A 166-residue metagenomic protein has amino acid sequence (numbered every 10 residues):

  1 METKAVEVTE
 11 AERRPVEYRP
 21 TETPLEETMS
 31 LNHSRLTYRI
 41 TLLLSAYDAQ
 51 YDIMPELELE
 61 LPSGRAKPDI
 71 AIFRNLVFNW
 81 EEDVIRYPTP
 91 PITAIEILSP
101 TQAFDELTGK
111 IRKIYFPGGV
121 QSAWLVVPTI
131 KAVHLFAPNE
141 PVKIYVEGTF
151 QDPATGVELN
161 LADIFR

Functional and structural regions predicted by a protein language model:
M1-R166: Gly/Pro/Ser/Thr-rich low-complexity, intrinsically disordered segments predominantly at protein N-termini
